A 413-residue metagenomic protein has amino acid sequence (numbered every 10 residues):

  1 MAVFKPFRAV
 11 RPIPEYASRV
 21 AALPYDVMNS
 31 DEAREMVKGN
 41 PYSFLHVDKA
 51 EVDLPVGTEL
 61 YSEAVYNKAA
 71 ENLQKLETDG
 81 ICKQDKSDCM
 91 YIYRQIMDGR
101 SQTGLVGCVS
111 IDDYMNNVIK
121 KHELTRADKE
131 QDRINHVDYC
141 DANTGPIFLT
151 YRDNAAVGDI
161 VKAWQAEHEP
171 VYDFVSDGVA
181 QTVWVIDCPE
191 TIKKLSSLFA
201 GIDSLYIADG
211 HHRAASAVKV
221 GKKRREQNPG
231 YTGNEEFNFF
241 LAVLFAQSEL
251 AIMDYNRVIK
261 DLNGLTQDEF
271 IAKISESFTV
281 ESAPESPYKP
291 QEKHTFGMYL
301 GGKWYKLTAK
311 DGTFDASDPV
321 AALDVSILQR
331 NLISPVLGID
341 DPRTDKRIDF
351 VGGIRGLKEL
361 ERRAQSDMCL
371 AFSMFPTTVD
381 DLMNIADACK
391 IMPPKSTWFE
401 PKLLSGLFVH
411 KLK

Functional and structural regions predicted by a protein language model:
M1-K413: Surface-exposed, charge/polar-rich loops and edge strands
